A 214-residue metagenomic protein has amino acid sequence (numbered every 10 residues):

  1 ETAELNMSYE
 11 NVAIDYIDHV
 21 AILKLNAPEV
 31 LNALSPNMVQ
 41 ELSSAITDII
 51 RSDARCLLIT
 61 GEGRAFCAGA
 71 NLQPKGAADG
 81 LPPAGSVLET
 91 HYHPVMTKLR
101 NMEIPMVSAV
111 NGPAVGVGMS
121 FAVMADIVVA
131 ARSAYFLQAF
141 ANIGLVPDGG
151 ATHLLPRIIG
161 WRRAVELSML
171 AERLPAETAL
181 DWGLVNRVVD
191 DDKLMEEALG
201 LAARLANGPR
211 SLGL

Functional and structural regions predicted by a protein language model:
T2-E62, T97: Conserved CoA-thioester-binding segment of acyl-CoA-metabolizing enzymes
L23, A27, E41-L42, I59 (+5 more regions): Terminal peptide-recognition signature
A33, A68, G213-L214: Short, hydrophobic secondary-structure boundary micro-motifs
M38-E41, L88-H91, F121, L194: Hydrophobic alpha-helical membrane-association signature
R51, G61-K98, A114, N142-G144: Glycine- (often His-adjacent) and acidic-residue-rich active-site loop that binds/positions the CoA thioester
T97-S211: Crotonase-fold acyl-CoA enzyme core
